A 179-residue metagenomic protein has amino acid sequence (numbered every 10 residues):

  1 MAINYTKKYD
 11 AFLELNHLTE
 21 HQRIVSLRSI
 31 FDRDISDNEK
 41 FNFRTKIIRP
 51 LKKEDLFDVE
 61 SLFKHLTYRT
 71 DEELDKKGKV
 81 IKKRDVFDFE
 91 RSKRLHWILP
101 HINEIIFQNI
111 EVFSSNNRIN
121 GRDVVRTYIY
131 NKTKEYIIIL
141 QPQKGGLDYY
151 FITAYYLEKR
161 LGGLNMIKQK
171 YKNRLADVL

Functional and structural regions predicted by a protein language model:
M1-L179: Ribonuclease/tRNase effector modules and their secretory precursors
